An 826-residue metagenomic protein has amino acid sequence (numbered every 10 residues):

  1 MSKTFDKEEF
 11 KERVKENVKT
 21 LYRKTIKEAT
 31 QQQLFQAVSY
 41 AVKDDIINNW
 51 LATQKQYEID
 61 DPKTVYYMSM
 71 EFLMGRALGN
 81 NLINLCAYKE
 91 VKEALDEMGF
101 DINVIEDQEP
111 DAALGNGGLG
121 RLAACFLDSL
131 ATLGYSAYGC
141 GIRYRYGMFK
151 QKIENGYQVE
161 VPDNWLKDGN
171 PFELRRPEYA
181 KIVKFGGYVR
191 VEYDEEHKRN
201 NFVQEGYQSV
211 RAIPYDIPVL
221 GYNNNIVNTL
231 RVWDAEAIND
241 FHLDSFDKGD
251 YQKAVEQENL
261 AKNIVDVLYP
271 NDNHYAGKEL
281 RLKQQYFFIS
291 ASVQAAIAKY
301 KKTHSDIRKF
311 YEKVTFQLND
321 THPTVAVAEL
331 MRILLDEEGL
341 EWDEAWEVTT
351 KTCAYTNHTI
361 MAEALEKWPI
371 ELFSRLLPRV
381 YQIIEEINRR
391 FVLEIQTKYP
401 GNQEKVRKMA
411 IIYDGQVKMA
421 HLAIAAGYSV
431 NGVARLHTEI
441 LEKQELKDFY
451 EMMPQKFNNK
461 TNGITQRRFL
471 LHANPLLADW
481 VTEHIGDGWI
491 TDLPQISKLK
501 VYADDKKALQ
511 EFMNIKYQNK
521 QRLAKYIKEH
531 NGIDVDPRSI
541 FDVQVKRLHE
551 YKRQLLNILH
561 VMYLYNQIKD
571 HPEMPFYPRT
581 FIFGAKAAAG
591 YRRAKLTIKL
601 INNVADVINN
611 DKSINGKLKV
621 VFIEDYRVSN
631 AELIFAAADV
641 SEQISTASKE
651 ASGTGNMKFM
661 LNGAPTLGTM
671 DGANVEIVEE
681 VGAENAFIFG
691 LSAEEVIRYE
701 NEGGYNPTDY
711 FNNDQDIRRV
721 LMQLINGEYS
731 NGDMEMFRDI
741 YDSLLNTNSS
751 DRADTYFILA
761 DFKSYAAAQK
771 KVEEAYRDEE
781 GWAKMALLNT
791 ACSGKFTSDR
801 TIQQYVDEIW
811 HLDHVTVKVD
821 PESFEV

Functional and structural regions predicted by a protein language model:
M1-V826: A conserved ligand/cofactor-binding region detector
